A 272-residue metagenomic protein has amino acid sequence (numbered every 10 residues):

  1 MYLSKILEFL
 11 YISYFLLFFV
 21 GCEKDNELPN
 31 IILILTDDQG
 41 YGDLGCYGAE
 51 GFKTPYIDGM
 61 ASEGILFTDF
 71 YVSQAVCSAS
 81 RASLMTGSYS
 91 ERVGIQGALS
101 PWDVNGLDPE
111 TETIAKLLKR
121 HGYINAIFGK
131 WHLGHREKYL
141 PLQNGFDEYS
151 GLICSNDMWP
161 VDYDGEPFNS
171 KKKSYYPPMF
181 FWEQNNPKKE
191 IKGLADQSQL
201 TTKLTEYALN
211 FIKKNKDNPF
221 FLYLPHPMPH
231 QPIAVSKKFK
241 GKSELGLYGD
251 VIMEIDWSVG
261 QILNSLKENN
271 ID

Functional and structural regions predicted by a protein language model:
Y2-K5, C22-D272: Formylglycine-dependent sulfatase
E8-F18: Bacterial N-terminal signal peptides
